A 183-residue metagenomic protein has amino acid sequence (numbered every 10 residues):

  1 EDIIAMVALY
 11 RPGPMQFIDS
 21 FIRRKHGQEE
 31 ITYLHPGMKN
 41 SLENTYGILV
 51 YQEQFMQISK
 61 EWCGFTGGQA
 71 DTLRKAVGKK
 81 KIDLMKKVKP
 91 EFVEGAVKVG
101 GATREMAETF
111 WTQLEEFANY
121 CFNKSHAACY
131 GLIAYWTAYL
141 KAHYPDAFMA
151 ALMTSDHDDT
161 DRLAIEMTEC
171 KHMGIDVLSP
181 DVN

Functional and structural regions predicted by a protein language model:
E1-N183: Noncatalytic, beta-rich nucleic-acid-contacting surfaces in large DNA/RNA-processing enzymes
